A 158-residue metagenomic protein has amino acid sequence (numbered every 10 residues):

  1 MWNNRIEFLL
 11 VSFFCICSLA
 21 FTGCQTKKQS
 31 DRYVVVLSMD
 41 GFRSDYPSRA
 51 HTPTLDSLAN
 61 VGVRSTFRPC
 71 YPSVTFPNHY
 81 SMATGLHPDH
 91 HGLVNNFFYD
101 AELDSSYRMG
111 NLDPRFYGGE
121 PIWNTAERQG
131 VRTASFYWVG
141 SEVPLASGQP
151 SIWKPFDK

Functional and structural regions predicted by a protein language model:
W2-L10: Bacterial N-terminal signal peptides that target proteins for export
L10-A20: Bacterial N-terminal signal peptides
L19-S30: Bacterial Sec-dependent signal peptides at the C-terminal "C-region" and cleavage site
D31-R43, L58, M82, A126: Beta-strand elements within well-structured catalytic alpha/beta cores of enzymes that handle phosphate/sulfate esters
V35-S38, S65-T66, S81-A83, R132-Y137: Structural recognition of the beta-strand scaffold that forms the well-ordered cores of secreted hydrolase catalytic
G41-Y46, T66-P69, R108-D113, W123: Second-shell loop/turn segments in exported
P47-H90: Short, structured active-site-proximal loop/turn typified by the sulfatase FGly-forming signature C/S-X-P-X-R
H87, H91-K158: His/Asp/Glu-rich, glycine-adjacent segments that coordinate divalent cations and/or stabilize oxyanion chemistry on
